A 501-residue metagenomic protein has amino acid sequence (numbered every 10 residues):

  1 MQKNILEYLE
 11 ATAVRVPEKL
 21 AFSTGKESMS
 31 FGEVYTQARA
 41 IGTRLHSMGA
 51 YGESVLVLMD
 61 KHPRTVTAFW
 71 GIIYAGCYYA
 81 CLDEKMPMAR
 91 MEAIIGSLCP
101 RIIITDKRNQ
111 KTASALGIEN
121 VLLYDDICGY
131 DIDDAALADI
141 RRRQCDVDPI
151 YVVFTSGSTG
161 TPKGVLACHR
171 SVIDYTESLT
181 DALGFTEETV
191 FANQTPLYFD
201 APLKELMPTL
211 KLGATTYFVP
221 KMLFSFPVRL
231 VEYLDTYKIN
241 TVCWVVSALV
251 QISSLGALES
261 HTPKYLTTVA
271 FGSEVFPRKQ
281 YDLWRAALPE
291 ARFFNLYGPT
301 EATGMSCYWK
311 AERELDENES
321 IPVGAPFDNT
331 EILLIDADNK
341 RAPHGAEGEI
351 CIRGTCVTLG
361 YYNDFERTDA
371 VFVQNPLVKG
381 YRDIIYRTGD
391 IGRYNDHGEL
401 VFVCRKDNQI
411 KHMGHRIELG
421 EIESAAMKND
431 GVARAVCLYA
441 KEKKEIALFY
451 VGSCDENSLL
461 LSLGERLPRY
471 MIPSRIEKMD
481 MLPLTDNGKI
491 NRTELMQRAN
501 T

Functional and structural regions predicted by a protein language model:
M1-V152, A167-C168, D174, P277 (+3 more regions): AMP-binding/adenylate-forming domain of the ANL superfamily
N4-L6, M88, I103-A115, E119-R142 (+3 more regions): AMP-dependent adenylate-forming
S23, G42, S54-L58, V66-I73 (+12 more regions): Short, well-ordered beta-strand segments
M59-H62, D83, P149, F185 (+3 more regions): Conserved AMP-binding
M59-P63, C77-I95, K107-N109, A214-Y237 (+3 more regions): ATP-dependent adenylate-forming carboxylate-activation enzymes
V152-V165: Conserved adenylation A10 loop of the ANL superfamily
K163-A192, D200-N240: Conserved AMP-binding/adenylation subdomain of ANL enzymes
K211-A214, I239-C243, S253-N318, P322 (+1 more regions): Gly/Ser/Thr-rich phosphate-binding loop
